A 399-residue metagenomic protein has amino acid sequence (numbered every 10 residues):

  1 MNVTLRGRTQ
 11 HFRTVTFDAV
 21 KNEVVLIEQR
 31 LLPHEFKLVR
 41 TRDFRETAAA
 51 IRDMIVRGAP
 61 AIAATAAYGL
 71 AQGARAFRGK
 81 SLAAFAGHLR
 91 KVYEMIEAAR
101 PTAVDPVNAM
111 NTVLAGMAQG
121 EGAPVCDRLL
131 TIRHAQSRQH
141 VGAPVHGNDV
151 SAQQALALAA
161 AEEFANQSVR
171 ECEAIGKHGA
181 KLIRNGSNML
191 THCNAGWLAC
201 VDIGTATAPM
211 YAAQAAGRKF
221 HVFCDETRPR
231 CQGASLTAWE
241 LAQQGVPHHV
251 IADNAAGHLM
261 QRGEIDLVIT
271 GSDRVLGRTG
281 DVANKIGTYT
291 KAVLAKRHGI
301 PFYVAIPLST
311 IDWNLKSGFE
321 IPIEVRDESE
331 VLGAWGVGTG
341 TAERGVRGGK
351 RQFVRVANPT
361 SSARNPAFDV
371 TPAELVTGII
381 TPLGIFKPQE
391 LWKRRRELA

Functional and structural regions predicted by a protein language model:
N2-R45: Positively charged, low-complexity intrinsically disordered leader regions
V25, L31, K37-T47, F77-E94 (+8 more regions): PLP-dependent amino-acid enzyme catalytic core
L38-F44, G196-C200, G277-N284: Short, glycine-rich nucleotide/cofactor-binding loops
V39-I55, G87, K181-M189, D273 (+1 more regions): Short, hydrophobic/aliphatic alpha-helical segments
D53-A118, D149-I251: N-terminal active-site beta-alpha-beta segment that forms phosphate/nucleotide-binding and substrate-recognition loops
Q119-A152, T339-G348: Intrinsic disorder/low-complexity segments
K219-F220, D225-A399: Conserved phosphate- and dinucleotide-binding cores of soluble alpha/beta proteins, encompassing both enzyme active
